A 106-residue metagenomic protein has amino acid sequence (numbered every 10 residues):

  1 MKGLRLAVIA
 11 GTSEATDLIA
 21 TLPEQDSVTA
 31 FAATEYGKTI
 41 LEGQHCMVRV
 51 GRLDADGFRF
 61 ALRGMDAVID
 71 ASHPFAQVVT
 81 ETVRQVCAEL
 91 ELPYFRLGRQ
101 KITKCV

Functional and structural regions predicted by a protein language model:
K2-L6: Extreme N-terminal starter segment of soluble prokaryotic enzymes
A7-H45: N-terminal glycine-rich anion-binding loop in soluble enzyme alpha/beta folds
G11-E14, R52-D54, H73-Q77: Short beta->alpha connector loops
D17-L18, T39-I40, G57, V78-T82: Phosphate- and divalent-cation-binding pockets in alpha/beta enzyme and binding domains that engage nucleotide-derived
S27-A32, V48, E91-R96: Short hydrophobic/aromatic-enriched beta-strand-loop microsegments
Q44-L62: Glycine-rich, highly charged phosphate/nucleotide-binding loops
R59-V106: Glycine/small-residue-rich loop that forms an oxyanion/phosphate-binding "nest" at active or ligand-binding sites
